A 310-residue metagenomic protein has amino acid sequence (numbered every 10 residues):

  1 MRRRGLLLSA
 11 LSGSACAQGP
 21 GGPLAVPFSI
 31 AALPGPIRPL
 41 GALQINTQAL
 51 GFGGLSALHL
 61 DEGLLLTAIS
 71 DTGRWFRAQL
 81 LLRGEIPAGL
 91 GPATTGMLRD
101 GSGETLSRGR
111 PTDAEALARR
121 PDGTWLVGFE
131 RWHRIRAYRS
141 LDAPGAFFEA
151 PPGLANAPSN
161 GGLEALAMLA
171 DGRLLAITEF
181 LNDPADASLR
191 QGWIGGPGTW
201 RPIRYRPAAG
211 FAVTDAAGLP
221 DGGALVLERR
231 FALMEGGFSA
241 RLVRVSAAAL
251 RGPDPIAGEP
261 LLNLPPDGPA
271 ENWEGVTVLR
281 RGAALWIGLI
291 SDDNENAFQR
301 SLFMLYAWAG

Functional and structural regions predicted by a protein language model:
M1-L7: N-terminal export leaders
L7-G310: Sequence/structural signature of beta-propeller domains
